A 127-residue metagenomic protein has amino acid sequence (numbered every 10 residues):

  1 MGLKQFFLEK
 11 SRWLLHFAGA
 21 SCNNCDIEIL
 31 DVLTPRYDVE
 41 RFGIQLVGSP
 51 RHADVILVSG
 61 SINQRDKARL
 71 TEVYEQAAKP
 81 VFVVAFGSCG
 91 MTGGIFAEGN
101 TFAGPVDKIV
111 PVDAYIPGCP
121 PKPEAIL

Functional and structural regions predicted by a protein language model:
M1-L127: Iron-sulfur-associated redox domains of electron-transfer enzymes in respiratory and anaerobic energy metabolism
